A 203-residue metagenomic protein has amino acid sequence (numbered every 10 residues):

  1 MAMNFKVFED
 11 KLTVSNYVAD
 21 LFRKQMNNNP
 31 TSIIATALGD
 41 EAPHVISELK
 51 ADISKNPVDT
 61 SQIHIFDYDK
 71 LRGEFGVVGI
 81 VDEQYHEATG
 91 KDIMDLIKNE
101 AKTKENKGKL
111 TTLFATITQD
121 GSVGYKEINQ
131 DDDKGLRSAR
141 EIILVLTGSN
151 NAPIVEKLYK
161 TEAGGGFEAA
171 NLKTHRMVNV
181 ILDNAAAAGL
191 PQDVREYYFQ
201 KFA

Functional and structural regions predicted by a protein language model:
M1-A2, P57-F114, L182, V194 (+1 more regions): Ligand-binding beta-strand-loop-alpha-helix segment within the catalytic cores of soluble metabolic enzymes
M1-A35, A51-S54: N-terminal glycine-/serine-/threonine-rich phosphate-binding loop
I33, K109-T112, E141: Structural motif
A35-E41, A115-T118: Glycine-rich beta-strand-to-loop/alpha-helix junction loops that act as flexible
P43-P57: Glycine-rich loop at the start of a catalytic domain that most often binds anionic cofactors/ligands
S54-I63, G135-A139, L172-H175: Short, conserved loop/helix-junction motifs that constitute active-site signature segments in enzyme catalytic cores
T112-S138: Class I SAM-dependent methyltransferase SAM-binding "motif I" and its flanking Rossmann-like core
E141-A203: C-terminal functional extensions of proteins
